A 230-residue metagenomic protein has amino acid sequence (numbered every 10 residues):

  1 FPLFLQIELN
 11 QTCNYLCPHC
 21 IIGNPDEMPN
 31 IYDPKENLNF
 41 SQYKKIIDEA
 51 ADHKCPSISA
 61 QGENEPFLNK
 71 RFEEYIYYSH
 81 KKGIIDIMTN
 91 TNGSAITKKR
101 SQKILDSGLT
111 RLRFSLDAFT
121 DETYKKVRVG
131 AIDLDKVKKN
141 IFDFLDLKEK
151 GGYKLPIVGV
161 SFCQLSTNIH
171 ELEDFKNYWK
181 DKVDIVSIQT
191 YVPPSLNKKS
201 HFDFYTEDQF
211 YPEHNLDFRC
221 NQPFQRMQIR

Functional and structural regions predicted by a protein language model:
F1-R111, K126, A131, D135-K139 (+2 more regions): Conserved alpha-helical substructure of the radical SAM core
F4, E8, H53-Q61, H80-M88 (+3 more regions): Conserved C-terminal portion of the radical SAM core fold that forms the substrate/S-adenosylmethionine-binding
L68, N168, C220: Nucleotide-sugar-dependent glycosyltransferase donor-binding/catalytic pocket residues
A118-D121: A glycine-centered beta->alpha junction motif in the catalytic cores of kinase/phosphotransferase enzymes
D208-H214: A short, structural motif
H214-R226: Structured beta-strand/loop patches that form or line metal/cofactor-binding pockets in enzymes
I229-R230: Short, glycine-anchored, charge-dense loop/turn motifs used at functional sites
